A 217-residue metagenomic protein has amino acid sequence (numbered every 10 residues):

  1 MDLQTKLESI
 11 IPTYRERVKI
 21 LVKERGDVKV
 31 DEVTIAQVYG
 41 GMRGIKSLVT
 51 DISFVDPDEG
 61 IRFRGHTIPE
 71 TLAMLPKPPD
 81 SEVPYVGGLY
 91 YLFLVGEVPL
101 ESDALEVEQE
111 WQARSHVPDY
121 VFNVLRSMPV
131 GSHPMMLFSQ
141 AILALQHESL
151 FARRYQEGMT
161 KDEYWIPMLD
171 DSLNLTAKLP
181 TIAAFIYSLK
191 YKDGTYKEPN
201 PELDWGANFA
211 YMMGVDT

Functional and structural regions predicted by a protein language model:
M1-T217: Hydrophobic alpha-helical bundle cores within soluble ligand-binding/oligomerization subdomains
